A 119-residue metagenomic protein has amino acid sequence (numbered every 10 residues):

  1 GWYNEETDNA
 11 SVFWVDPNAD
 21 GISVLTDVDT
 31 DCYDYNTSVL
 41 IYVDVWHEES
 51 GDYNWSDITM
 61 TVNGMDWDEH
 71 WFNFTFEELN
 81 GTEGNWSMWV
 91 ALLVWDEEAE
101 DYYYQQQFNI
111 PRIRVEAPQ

Functional and structural regions predicted by a protein language model:
G1-D20, R112-Q119: Short, compositionally biased P/S/T/A/G/V-rich stretches that sit at domain boundaries
Y3, V15, D29-V39, G51 (+1 more regions): A short beta-turn/strand-edge loop motif at beta-sheet boundaries
A10-D29, N36-S38, E69: Contiguous beta-strand segments within globular domains
V28-T30, V45, V62, F76 (+1 more regions): Hydrophobic beta-strand positions in extracellular immunoglobulin-like domains
Y33-S56, L92: Extended low-complexity, serine/threonine- and proline-enriched intrinsically disordered segments
S50-E77, F108-P111: Solvent-exposed serine/threonine-rich low-complexity stretches and specific carbohydrate-binding patches
V62-G64, D96-Q119: Short beta-strand elements
E78-W89: Short glycine/proline/serine/threonine-rich loop/turn segments at secondary-structure transition edges
